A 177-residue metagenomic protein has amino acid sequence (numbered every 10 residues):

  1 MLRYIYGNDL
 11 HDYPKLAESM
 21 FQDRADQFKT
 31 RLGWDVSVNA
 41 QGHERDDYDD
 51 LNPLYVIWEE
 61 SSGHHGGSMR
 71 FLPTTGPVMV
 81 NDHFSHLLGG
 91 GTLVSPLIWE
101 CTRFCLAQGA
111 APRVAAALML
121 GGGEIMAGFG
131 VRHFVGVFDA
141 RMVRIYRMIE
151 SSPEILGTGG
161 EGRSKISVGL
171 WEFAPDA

Functional and structural regions predicted by a protein language model:
M1-E44, I57-S62: Short amphipathic alpha-helix that is part of the acyltransferase structural core
D9, G76, L106: Residues that form or immediately flank small-molecule/cofactor binding pockets and catalytic motifs
A40-D47, G157-G159: Short, solvent-exposed loop/turn elements at beta->coil junctions and helix N-caps that rim active or binding pockets
R45-V56, G76-M79: A short helix-loop-beta-strand connector motif used in the catalytic cores of GNAT acetyltransferases and, in some
L51-P53, H64-G66, V94-W99: Short connector loops at helix/strand junctions that flank enzyme active sites, especially segments positioning acidic
Y55-W58, R70, G122-G123, F134-V135: Short, hydrophobic/aromatic-rich beta-strand segments within well-structured domains
E59-G90: Short, His- and charge-rich active-site/binding loops that engage polyanionic ligands
M79-P175: Acyl-donor binding region in acyl/amide transferases
